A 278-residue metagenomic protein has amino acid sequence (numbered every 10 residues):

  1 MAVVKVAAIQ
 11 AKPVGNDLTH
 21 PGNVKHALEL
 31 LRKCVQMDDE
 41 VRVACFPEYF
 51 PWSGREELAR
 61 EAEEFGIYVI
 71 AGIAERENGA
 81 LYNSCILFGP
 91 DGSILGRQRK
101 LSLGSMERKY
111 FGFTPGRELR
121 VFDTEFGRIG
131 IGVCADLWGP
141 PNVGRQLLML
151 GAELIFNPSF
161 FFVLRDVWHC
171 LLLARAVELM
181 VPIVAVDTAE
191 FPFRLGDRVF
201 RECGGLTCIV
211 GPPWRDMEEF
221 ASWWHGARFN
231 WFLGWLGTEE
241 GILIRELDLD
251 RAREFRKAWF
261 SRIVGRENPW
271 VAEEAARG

Functional and structural regions predicted by a protein language model:
V3-H20, C45, R128-D136, F156: Active-site-proximal beta-strand elements of phosphoester/diester hydrolases
K5, I70, S84, E118 (+1 more regions): Conserved beta-strand and immediately adjacent loop positions that scaffold enzyme active sites
A8, L87, R97, L119-V121 (+3 more regions): Conserved hydrophobic/aromatic beta-strand scaffold that supports enzyme active sites
A11, Y49, D136-L137, F160-F161 (+1 more regions): Active-site metal-binding loops of divalent metal-dependent hydrolases
V14, L18-R99, F161-V181: Cys-nucleophile CN-hydrolase/nitrilase-fold catalytic domain and related Cys-dependent amidase chemistry that acts on
R76-E153, S159-A174, C203, W224-W231 (+2 more regions): Active-site catalytic loop in hydrolytic enzyme cores
V121, A189-G278: C-terminal beta-strand edge segments of enzyme domains
